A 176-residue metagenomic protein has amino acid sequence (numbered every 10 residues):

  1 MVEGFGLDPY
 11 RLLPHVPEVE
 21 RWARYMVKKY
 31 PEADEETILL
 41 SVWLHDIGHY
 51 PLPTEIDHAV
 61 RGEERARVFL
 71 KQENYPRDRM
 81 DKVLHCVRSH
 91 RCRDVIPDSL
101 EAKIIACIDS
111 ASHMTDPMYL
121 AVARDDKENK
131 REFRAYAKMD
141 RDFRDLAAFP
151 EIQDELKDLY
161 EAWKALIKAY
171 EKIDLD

Functional and structural regions predicted by a protein language model:
G4-E32, L44, Y75, C92-D176: Divalent metal-dependent phosphate-bond-processing catalytic cores, especially two-metal-ion Mg2+/Mn2+ enzymes that act
P9, L52, I56, E73: Short gly/ser-rich anion-binding loops that grip negatively charged ligand groups
V19, D57-Q72: An active-site-proximal "capping" alpha-helix that borders the catalytic cofactor pocket
E35-P53, H58, G62, K82-R91: His-Asp-centered metal-binding catalytic motifs of divalent-metal-dependent phosphohydrolases/nucleases
